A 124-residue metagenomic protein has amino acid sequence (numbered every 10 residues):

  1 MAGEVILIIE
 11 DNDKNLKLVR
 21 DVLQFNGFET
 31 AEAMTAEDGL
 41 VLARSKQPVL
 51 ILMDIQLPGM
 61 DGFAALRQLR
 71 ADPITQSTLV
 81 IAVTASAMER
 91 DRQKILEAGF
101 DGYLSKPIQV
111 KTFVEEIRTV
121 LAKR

Functional and structural regions predicted by a protein language model:
E10: Conserved acidic carboxylate
K17-F25: Charged docking surfaces used in two-component/phosphorelay signaling
G27-M34, L42, L104: Short hydrophobic/Thr-rich beta-strand motif most characteristic of the beta2 strand and flanking loop of CheY-like
A33-M34, L57-M60, L69, R90: Hydrophobic residue at a beta-alpha junction that N-caps the helix immediately following a catalytic beta-strand/loop
D54, T84: Active-site residues of response regulator receiver
I108-I117: C-terminal output helix
